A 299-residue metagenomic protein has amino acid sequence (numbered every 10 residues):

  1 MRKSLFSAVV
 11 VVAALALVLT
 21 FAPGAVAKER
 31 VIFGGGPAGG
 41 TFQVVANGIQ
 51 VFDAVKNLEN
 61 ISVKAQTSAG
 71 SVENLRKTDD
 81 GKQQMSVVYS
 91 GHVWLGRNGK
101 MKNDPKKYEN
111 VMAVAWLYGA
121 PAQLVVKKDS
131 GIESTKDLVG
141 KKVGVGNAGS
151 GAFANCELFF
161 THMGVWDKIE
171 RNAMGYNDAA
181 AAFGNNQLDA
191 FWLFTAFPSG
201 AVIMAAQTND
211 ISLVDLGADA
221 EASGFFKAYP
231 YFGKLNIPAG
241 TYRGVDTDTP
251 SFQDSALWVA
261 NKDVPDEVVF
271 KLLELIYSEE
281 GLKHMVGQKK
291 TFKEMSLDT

Functional and structural regions predicted by a protein language model:
M1-S7: Positively charged n-region of N-terminal signal peptides that target proteins for export
V9-T20: Bacterial N-terminal signal peptides
K28-K56, I61-K64, W116, A120-N185: Bilobed "Venus flytrap"/periplasmic-binding protein-like clamshell domains and structurally analogous long
V31-G34, A38-G39, I49-R76, D80-Q83 (+6 more regions): N-terminal secretory/targeting leader peptides
I32-G39, A65, V111, K142-N147 (+2 more regions): Second-shell loop/turn segments in exported
Q83-Y118, A196-G200: Acidic, polar ligand-binding/catalytic clefts
S90-H92, K100-K102, S130, V165-V264: Pocket-lining segment of extracytoplasmic ligand-binding domains
T247-T299: Segments of small-molecule ligand-sensing domains
